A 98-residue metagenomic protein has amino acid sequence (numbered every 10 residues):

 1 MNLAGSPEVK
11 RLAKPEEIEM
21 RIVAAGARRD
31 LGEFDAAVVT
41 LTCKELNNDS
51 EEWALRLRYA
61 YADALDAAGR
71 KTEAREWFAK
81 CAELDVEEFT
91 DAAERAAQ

Functional and structural regions predicted by a protein language model:
S6-K14, C43-S50, A79-V86: Solenoid-like repeat scaffolds
A13-V23, E51-R58, D91: Generic helix N-cap/helix-start motif at coil->alpha-helix transitions
A24-A25, A62, A97: Conserved small-residue packing positions in alpha-helical repeats and bundles
E83, E87-Q98: Terminal, low-structured helical/coil segments at or just beyond the last alpha-helical repeat
